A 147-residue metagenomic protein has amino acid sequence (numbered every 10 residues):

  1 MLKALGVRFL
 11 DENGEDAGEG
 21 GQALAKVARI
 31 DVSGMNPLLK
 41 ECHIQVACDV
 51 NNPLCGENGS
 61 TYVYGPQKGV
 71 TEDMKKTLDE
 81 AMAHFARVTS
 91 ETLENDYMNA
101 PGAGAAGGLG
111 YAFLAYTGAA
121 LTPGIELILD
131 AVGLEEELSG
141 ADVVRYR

Functional and structural regions predicted by a protein language model:
M1-A4, C48, Y62-V63: Internal alpha/beta core interface subdomains
M1-H43: Glycine/threonine-rich beta-strand-loop-alpha-helix active-site module that forms ligand/phosphate-binding
E15-S33, N52-G56, A103-Y116: Charged, low-complexity, helix/coiled-coil-prone segments
G20, G56-G59, G124, G133: Glycine-centered helix-coil hinge/cap
Q22, S33, E72-K76, V132 (+1 more regions): Generic alpha-helical secondary structure signal
H43-N51, Y146-R147: Short beta-strand segments
V50-D96: Acidic, glycine-rich loop-and-beta core segments that form the ion-binding/anion-interacting portion of active sites
T77-V144: Oxyanion-binding "anion nests"
